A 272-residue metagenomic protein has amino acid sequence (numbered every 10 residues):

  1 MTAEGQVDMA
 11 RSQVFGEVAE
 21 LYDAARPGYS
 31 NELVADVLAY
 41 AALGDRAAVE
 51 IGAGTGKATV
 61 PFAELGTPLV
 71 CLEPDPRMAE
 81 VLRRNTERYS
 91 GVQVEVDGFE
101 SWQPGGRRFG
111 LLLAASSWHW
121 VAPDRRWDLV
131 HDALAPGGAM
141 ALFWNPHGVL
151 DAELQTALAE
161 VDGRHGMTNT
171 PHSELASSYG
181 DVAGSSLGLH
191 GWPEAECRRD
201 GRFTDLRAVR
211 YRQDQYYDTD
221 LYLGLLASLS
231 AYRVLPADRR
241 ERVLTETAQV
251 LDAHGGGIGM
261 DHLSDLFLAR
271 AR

Functional and structural regions predicted by a protein language model:
M1-G44: Conserved class I S-adenosyl-L-methionine
A41-A42, A63, T86, L134: A generic alpha-to-beta junction signature in SAM-dependent methyltransferases
A47-V49, T55-W102: Class I SAM-dependent methyltransferase SAM/SAH-binding core
W102-L112: A short acidic, Gly/Pro-enriched loop at the edge of an enzyme's catalytic core that lines a small-molecule cofactor
G110-D124: A short SAM/SAH-binding and catalytic strip from SAM-dependent methyltransferases
R125-P136: A short glycine-rich, Lys/Arg-flanked "PGG" loop and its adjoining helix->strand segment in the class I
P136-R212: Conserved catalytic/acceptor-binding region of the Class I
A183-R272: Conserved Class I S-adenosyl-L-methionine
